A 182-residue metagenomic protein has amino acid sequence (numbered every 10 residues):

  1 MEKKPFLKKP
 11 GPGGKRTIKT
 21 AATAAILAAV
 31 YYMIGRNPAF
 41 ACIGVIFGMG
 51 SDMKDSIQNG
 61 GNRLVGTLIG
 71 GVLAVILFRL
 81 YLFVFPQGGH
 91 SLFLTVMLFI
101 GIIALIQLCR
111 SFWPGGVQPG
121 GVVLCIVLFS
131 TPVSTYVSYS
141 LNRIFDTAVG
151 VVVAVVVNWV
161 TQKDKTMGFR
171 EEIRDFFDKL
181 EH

Functional and structural regions predicted by a protein language model:
M1-L124, F129-H182: Alpha-helical transmembrane segments and their membrane-interface boundaries that form or gate the permeation pathway
